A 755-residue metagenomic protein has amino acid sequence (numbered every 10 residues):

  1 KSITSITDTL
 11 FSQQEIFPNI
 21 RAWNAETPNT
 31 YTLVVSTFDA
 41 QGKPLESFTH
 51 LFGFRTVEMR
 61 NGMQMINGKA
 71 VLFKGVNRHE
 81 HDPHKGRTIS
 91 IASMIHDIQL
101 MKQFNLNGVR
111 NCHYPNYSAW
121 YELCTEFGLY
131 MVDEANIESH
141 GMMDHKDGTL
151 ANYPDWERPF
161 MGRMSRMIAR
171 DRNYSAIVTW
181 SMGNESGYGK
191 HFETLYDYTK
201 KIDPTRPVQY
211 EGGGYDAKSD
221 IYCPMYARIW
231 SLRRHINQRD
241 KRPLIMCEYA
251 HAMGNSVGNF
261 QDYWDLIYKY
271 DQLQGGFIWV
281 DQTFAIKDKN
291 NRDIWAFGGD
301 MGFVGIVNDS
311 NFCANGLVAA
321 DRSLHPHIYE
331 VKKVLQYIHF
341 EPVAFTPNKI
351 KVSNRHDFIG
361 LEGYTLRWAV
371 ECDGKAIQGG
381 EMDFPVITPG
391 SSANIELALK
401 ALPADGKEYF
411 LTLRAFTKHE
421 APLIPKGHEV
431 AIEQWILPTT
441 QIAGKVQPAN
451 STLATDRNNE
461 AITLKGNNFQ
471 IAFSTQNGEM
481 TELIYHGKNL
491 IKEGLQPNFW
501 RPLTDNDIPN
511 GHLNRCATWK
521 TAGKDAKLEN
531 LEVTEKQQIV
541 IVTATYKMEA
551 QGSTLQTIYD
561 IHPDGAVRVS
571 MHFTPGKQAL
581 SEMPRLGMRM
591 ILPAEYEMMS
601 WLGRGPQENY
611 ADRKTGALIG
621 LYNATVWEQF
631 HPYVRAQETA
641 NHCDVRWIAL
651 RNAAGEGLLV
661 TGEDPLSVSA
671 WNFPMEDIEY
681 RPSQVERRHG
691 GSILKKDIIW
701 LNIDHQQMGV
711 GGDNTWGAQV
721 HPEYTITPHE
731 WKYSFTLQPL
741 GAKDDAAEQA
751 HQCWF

Functional and structural regions predicted by a protein language model:
K1-S2, A40, A369-A376, Y485-K488: Change "in extracellular beta-sheet-rich domains … of secreted and cell-surface proteins" to "in beta-sheet-rich domains
S2-N19, G374-D405: Intrinsically disordered, low-complexity Pro/Gly/Ser/Thr-rich segments with frequent PxxP/GP/PP motifs and embedded
I20-R21, N354-F358, P575: Short amphipathic, basic-aromatic surface patches that mediate peripheral association with negatively charged
R21, T30, P44-G108, P115 (+1 more regions): An acidic-aromatic substrate-binding cleft motif
N24, A398-G406, A421, W435-F755: Beta-strand/loop-rich accessory regions of lumenal/periplasmic or secreted enzymes, predominantly carbohydrate-active
T27, D39-S47, A401-I442: Terminal connector regions
T30-V34, T365, E408-T412: Short, conserved beta-strand segments of beta-strand-rich sandwich/propeller modules, principally
P44-K351, R355-A376: Extended substrate-binding grooves/exosites of carbohydrate-active enzymes
